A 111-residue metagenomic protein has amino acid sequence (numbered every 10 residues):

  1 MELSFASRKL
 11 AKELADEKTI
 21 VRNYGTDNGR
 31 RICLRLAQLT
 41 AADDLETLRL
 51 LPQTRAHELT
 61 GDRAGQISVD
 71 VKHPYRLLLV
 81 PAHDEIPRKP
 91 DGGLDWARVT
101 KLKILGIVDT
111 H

Functional and structural regions predicted by a protein language model:
M1-A37: Arg/Lys-rich, positively charged N-terminal/basic patches that mediate binding to nucleic acids
A6-K12, N23-D27, T54, A97-H111: Charge-dense, helix-prone N-terminal extensions
D44-G65: A short, surface-exposed loop/turn module that caps and links secondary-structure elements
V69-H111: Enriched for short, Lys/Arg-rich terminal
